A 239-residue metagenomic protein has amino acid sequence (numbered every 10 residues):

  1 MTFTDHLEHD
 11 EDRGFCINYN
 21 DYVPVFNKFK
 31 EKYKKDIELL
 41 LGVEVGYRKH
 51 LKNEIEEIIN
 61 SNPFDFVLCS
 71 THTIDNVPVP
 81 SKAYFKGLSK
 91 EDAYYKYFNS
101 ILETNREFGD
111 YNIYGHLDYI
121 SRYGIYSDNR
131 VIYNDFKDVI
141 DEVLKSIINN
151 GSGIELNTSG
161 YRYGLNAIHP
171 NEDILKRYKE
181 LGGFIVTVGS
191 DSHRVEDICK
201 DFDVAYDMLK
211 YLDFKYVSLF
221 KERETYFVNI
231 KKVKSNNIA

Functional and structural regions predicted by a protein language model:
M1-N99, D197: A metal-dependent hydrolase metal-coordination microenvironment
T2, E38-G42, D65-L68, N112-Y114 (+3 more regions): Structural preference for beta-strand elements that scaffold enzyme active sites
L7-H9, F66-I147, G153-I168: Divalent metal-binding pocket/active-site signature
F29-K30, E57-I58, E103-T104, V143 (+1 more regions): Short, flexible, glycine/charge-rich loop motifs used to bind or transfer phosphoryl groups or to couple energy/partner
E44, Y119, K221-E224: Residues that form or immediately flank small-molecule/cofactor binding pockets and catalytic motifs
N60, N105-E107, K179, K210: Non-catalytic positions within long, well-ordered alpha-helices that form the structural scaffold/packing of enzyme
P63, G109-D110, G182, D213: Short loop/turn motifs at secondary-structure junctions
S127-A239: Charged catalytic cores and adjacent phosphate/nucleic-acid-binding surfaces used for phosphate/nucleic-acid chemistry
